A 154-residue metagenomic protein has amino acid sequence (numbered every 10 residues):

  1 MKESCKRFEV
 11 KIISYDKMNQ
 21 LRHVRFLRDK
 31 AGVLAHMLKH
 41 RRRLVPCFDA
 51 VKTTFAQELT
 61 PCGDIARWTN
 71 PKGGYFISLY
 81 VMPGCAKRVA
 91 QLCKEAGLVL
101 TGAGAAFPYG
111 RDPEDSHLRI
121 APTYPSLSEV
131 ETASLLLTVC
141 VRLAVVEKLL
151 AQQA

Functional and structural regions predicted by a protein language model:
M1-A154: PLP-dependent class I/II
